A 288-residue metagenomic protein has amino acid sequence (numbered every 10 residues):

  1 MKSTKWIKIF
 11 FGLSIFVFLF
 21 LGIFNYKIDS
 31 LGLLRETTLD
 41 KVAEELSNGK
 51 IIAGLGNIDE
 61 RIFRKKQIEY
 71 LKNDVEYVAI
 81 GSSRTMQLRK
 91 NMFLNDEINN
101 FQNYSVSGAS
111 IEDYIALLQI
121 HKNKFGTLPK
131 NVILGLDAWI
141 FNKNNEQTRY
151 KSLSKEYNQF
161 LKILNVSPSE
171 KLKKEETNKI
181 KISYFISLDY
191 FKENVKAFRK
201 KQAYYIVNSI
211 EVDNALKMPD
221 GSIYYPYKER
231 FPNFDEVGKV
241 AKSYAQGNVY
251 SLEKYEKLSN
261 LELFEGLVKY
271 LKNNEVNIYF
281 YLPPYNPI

Functional and structural regions predicted by a protein language model:
M1-I7: Short, Lys/Arg-rich N-terminal segment immediately upstream of the first membrane anchor
K2, G56-F63, F93-D96, I182 (+2 more regions): Non-catalytic accessory regions outside enzyme or core folds
K8-K27: Hydrophobic membrane-insertion alpha-helices, especially the h-region of bacterial N-terminal signal peptides
K27-E45: Alpha-helical transmembrane signal-anchor/signal-peptide segments
E44-K72: Short extracytoplasmic
N73-S169: Membrane-embedded segments
G135-L136, N145, R149-N277: Secreted/periplasmic serine-hydrolase-like ester/acetyl group-modifying domain
N248, P283-I288: Active-site His/acidic residue clusters
